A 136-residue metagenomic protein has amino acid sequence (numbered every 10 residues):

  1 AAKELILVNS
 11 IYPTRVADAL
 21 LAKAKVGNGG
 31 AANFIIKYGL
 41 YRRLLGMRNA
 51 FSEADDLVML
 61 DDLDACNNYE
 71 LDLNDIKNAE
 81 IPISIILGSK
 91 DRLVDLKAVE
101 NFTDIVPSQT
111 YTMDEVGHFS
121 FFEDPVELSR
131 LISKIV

Functional and structural regions predicted by a protein language model:
A1, A79, I105-V106: Short, structured coil segments at secondary-structure junctions
A1-V16: Conserved hydrolase catalytic core segment
I6-V8, S84-I86, Y111: Hydrophobic/aromatic beta-strand patches that form the interior of the parallel beta-sheet core in alpha/beta enzyme
R15-N78: Conserved alpha/beta-hydrolase catalytic His-Asp/Glu region
L63, F102, L128, I132 (+1 more regions): Hydrophobic "lid"/C-terminal helical patch of Rossmann-like NAD(P)-dependent dehydrogenase/epimerase domains
A79, I85-L87, D91: Short beta-strand/loop motif that positions the catalytic acidic residue of the alpha/beta-hydrolase fold
R92-A98: Conserved alpha/beta-hydrolase "acid-adjacent" motif
L93, M113-S129: Catalytic histidine-centered segment of alpha/beta-hydrolase-like enzymes
